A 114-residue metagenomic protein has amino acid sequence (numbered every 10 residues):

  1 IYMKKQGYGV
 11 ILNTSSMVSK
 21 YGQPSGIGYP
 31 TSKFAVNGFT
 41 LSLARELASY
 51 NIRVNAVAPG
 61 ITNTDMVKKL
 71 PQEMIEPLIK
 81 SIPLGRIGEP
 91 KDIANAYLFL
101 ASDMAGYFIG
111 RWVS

Functional and structural regions predicted by a protein language model:
I1, R45-S49, G106: Alpha-helical segment proximal to the catalytic Tyr-Lys
I1-V10: A short helix-coil junction within the Rossmann-fold of NAD(P)-dependent oxidoreductases
Y8, R86-S114: C-terminal substrate-recognition "lid" of short-chain dehydrogenase/reductases
S16: Residue(s) in the substrate-gating loop at a strand-loop-helix junction that position the organic substrate next
K20, A58-K69: Short, flexible catalytic-loop segment of classical short-chain dehydrogenase/reductase
Y21-I27, S49-Y50, G85, D103: Active-site loop immediately N-terminal to the catalytic Tyr-X3-Lys motif of short-chain dehydrogenase/reductase
S32: Active-site helix of classical SDR
A35, F39-L43, L47, V57 (+1 more regions): Hydrophobic alpha-helix immediately C-terminal to the catalytic Tyr-X-X-X-Lys motif of short-chain
